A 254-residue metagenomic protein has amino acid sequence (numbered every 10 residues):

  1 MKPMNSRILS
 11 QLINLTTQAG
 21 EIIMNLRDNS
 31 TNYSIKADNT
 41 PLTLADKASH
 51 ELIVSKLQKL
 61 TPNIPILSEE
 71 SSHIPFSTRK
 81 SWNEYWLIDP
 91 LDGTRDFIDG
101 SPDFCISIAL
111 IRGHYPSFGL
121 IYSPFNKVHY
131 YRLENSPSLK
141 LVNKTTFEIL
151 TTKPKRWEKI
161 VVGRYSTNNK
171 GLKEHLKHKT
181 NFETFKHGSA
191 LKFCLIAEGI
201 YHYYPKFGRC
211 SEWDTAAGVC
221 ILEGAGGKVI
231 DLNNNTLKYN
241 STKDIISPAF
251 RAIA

Functional and structural regions predicted by a protein language model:
M1-L91, E174-K177, N235: N-terminal subdomain of lithium-sensitive/metallo-dependent phosphomonoesterases centered on the IMPase/IPPase/PAP
M1-T16, G20-E21, E174-H178, K192-A254: Oxyanion/phosphate-interacting regions
I23, D46, L57, T94 (+6 more regions): Residue-level signal for inorganic ion chemistry
K47, E70, P90-G93, F97 (+4 more regions): Generic detector of well-ordered alpha-helical packing
F76-L139: DPxDG-like acidic metal-binding loop motif
P137-F147: Short helix-loop capping/hinge motifs at secondary-structure junctions, enriched in acidic/polar residues
I149-L172, K179-H187: Short loop->beta-strand "edge-of-pocket" segments that line small-molecule binding or catalytic clefts across diverse
